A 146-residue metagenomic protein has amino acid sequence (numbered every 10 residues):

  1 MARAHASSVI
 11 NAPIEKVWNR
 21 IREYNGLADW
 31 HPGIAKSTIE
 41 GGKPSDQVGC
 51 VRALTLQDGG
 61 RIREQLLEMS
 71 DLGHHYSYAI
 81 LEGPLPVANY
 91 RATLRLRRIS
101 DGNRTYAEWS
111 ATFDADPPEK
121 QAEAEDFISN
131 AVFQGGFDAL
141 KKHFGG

Functional and structural regions predicted by a protein language model:
M1, Q57-G59, L85-V87: Glycine-centered tight beta-turn/hairpin loop motif at sheet-sheet or coil-to-beta transitions
M1-P44: Hydrophobic ligand-binding cavity/cleft-lining segments
A6-S8, I62-E68, Y90-R98: Hydrophobic/aromatic beta-strand elements that line small-molecule binding cavities or substrate pockets in beta-rich
I14-E15, E68-G73, L96-Y106: A short, structured loop/turn motif at beta-sheet edges
V17-I21, L27, R52, L66 (+3 more regions): Hydrophobic pocket/interface hotspot
C50-Q57, S77-G83: Short beta-strand segments that buttress and anchor functional surface loops
A79-T93: Mid-chain, well-packed structural core segment of small domains
Y106, T112-G146: A conserved amphipathic terminal alpha-helix motif
